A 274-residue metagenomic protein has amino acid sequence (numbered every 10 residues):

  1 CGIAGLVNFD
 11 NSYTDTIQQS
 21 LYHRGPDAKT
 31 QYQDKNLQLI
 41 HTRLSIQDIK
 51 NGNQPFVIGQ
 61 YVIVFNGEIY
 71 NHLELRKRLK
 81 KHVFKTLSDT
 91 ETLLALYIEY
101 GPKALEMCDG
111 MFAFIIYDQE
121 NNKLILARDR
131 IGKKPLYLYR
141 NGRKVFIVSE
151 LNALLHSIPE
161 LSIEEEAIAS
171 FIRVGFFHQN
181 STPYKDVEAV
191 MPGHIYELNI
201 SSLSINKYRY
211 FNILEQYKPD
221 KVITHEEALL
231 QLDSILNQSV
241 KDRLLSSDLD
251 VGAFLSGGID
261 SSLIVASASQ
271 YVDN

Functional and structural regions predicted by a protein language model:
C1-N274: Cysteine-centered catalytic environments shared across enzyme families
